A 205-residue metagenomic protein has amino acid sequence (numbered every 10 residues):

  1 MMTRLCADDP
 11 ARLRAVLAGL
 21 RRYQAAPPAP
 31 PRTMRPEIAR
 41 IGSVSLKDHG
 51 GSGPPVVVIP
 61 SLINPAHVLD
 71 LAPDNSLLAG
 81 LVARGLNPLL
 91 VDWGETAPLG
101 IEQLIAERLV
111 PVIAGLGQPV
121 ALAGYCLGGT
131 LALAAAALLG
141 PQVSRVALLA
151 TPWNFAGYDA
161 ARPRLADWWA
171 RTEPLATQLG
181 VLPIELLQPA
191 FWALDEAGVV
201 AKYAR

Functional and structural regions predicted by a protein language model:
M1, G117, L133-R205: Alpha/beta-hydrolase-fold enzymes
M1-A29: N-terminal targeting or regulatory segments adjacent to alpha/beta-hydrolase or S9 domains
T3-R4, H49, E102, V120 (+1 more regions): A structural boundary/capping signal
A26-G94: Short, surface-exposed "cap/lid" segments of acyl-processing enzymes
L89, A121, R145-A147: A structural signal for isolated positions on well-ordered beta-strands in alpha/beta enzyme cores
V91, Y125, L149: The conserved SAM/SAH-binding core of class I Rossmann-like methyltransferase domains, concentrating on the hydrophobic
G94-P119: Catalytic nucleophile-loop/oxyanion-hole region of alpha/beta-hydrolase and closely related hydrolase-like folds
A123-G128, A132: Gly/Ala-rich beta-loop-alpha elbow adjacent to hydrolase catalytic centers
